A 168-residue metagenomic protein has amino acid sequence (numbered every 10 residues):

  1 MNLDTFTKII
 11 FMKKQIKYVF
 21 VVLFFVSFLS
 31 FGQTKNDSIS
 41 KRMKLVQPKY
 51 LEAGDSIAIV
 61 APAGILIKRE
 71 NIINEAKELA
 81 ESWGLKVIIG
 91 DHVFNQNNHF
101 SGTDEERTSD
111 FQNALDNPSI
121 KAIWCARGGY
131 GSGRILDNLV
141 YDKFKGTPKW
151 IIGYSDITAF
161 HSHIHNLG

Functional and structural regions predicted by a protein language model:
M1-S38: Bacterial Sec-dependent N-terminal signal peptides
Q15-Y18, K77-A80, Q112, K143 (+1 more regions): Functionally constrained cores in energy, signaling, and assembly domains
V21, V26, P48, A122-C125 (+1 more regions): N-terminal hydrophobic or amphipathic segments with adjacent small-residue motifs that include Sec signal peptides
L23-S27, K68, N166: Alpha-helical transmembrane segments and their juxtamembrane interfaces
Q33-S119: ATP/NTP phosphate-donor binding region
F100-G168: Active-site histidine-anchored catalytic micro-motif
